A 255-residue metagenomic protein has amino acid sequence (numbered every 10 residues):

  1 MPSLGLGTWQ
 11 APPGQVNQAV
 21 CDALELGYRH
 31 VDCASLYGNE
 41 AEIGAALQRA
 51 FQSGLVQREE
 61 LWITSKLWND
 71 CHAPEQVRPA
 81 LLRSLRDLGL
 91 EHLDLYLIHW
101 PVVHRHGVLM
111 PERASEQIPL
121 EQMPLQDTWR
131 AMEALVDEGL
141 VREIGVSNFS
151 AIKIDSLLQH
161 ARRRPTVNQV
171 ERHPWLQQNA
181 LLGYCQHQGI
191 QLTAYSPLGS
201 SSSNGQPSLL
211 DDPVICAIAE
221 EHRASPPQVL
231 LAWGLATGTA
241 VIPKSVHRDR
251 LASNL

Functional and structural regions predicted by a protein language model:
M1-L61, R78, A131, L198-S202: N-terminal binding-site loop/beta-alpha segment at the start of enzyme catalytic domains that lines or forms
P2-Q15, K66-E75, E116-M123: Active-site mouth loops of central-metabolism enzymes
A11-L24, A73-L88, L125-D127, I152-S156 (+1 more regions): Short, acidic/polar
H30, H92-L95, E143, V167: Residues at the N-termini of beta-strands
R49-E59, L88-L90, L135-L140, H160-R164: Short helix-capping segments at alpha-helix termini
Q57-C71, L95-P101, Q169-R172: A short, structured active-site edge motif that brings together acidic residues
N69, P101-L255: Beta/alpha (TIM)-barrel catalytic core signal, keyed to glycine-rich beta->alpha loops juxtaposed to Asp/Glu that bind
V77-I98, A134-E138: CE4/NodB-like, metal-dependent polysaccharide N-deacetylase domain that modifies extracellular/periplasmic N-acetylated
